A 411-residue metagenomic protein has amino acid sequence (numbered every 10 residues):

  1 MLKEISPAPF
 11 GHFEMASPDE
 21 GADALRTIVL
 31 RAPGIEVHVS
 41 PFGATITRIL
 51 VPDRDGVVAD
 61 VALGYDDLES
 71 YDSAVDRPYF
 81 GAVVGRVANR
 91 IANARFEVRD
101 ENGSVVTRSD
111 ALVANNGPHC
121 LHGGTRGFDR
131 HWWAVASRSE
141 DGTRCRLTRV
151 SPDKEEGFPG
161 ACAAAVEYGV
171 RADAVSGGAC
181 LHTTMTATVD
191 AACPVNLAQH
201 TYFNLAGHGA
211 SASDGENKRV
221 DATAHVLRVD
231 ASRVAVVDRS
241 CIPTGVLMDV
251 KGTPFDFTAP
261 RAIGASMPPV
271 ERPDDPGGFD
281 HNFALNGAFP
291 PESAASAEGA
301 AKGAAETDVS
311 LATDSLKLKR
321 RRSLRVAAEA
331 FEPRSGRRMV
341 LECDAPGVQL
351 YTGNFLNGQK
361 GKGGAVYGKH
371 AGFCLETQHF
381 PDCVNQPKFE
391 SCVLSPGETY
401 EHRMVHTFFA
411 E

Functional and structural regions predicted by a protein language model:
L2-E411: An exposed, glycine/acidic-rich loop-and-rim segment of catalytic or binding clefts
